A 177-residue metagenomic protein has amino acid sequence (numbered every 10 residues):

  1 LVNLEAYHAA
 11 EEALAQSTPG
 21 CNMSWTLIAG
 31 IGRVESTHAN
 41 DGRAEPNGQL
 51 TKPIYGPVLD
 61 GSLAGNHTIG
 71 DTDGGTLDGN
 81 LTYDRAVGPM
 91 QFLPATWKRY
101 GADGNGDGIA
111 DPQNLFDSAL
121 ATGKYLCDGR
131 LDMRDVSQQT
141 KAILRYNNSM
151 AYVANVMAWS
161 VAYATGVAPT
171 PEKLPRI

Functional and structural regions predicted by a protein language model:
L1-I177: Catalytic glycan-binding domains that act on GlcNAc-containing polysaccharides
